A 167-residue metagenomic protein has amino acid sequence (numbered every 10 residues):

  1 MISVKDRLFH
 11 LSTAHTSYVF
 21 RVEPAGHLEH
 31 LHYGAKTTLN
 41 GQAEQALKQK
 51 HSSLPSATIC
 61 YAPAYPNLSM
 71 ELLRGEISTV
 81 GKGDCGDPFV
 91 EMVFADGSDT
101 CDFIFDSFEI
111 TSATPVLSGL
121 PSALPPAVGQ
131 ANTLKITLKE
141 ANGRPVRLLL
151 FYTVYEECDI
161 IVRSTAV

Functional and structural regions predicted by a protein language model:
M1-V167: N-terminal accessory beta-strand-rich subdomains and adjacent acidic, glycine-rich linkers that precede catalytic cores
